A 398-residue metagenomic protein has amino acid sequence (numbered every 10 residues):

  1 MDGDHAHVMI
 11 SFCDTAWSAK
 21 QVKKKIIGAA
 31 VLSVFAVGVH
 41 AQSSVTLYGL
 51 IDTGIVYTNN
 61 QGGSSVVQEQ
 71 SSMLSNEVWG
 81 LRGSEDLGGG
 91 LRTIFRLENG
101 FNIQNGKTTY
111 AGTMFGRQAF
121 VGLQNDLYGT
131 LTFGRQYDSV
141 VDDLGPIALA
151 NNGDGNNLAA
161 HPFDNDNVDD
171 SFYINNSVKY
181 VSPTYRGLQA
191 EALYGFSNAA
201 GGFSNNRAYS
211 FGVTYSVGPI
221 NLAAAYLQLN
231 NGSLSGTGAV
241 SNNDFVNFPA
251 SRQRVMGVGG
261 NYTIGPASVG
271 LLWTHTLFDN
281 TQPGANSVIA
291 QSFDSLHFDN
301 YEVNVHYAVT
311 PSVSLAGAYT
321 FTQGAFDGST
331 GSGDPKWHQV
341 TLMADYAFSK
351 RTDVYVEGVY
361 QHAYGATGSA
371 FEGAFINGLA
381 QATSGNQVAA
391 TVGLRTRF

Functional and structural regions predicted by a protein language model:
M9, A16, F348, S384-F398: Outer-membrane beta-barrel "beta-signal"
A36-G38: N-terminal signal peptide c-region/cleavage motif recognized by signal peptidases
S43-L47, E85, G89-T93, L127-L131 (+10 more regions): Outer-envelope beta-barrel architecture signal
S43-Y57, V67-S197, N205-Y209, V213-A225 (+1 more regions): Outer membrane beta-barrel
I55-G63, F101-K107, S139-D143, N198-G202 (+5 more regions): Gram-negative outer-membrane beta-barrel proteins
S64-V67, K107, N165, S197-N198 (+4 more regions): Extracellular loop and loop/strand-boundary signature of outer-membrane beta-barrel proteins
Q70-N76, G112-G116, D169-Y173, G202-A208 (+6 more regions): Transmembrane beta-barrel outer-membrane domains
G212-L342, Y346, Y360-Q361: Detector for outer-membrane/organellar transmembrane beta-barrel domains, recognizing the amphipathic beta-strand
